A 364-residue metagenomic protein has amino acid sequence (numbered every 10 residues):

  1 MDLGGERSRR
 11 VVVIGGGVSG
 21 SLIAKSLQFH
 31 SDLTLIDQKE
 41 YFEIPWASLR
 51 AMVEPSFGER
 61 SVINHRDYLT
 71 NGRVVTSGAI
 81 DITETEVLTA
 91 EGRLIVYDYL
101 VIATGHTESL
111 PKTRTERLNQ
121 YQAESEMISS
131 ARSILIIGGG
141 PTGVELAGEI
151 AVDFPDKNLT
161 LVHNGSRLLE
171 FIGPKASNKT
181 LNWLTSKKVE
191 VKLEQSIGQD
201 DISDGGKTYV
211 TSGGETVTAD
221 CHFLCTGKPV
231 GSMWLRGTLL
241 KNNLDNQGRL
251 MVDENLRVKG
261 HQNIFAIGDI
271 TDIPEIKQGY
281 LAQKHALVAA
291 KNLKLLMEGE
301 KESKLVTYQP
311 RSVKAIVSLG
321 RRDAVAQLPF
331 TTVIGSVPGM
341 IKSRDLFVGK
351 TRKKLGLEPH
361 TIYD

Functional and structural regions predicted by a protein language model:
M1-V12, T70-L135, F223-C225: FAD-binding core/adjacent interface of flavoenzyme oxidoreductases
D2-R73, E145-P174: Beta1-alpha1 glycine-rich phosphate/pyrophosphate-binding loop at the start of Rossmann-like nucleotide-binding domains
G5-S8, I276, H285-D364: C-terminal, flexible cofactor-proximal segment of oxidoreductases
G15, D37, G138, H163 (+2 more regions): Short beta-strand/turn micro-motifs composed of small residues that flank or help shape donor/cofactor-binding pockets
I36-E54, G58, A103-M127, A326-Q327: Glycine-rich active-site loop/strand segments that organize a redox cofactor
V74-S77, D81-T83, V87-L88, I95 (+2 more regions): A Rossmann-like FAD-binding core segment of flavoenzymes
E116-R132, T216-C221, C225-L287, K291 (+1 more regions): FAD-site-proximal beta/loop scaffold in flavoenzymes
S133-I137, P141-G148, V152-K192, Y280-T307 (+1 more regions): Rossmann-like dinucleotide-binding core of oxidoreductases
